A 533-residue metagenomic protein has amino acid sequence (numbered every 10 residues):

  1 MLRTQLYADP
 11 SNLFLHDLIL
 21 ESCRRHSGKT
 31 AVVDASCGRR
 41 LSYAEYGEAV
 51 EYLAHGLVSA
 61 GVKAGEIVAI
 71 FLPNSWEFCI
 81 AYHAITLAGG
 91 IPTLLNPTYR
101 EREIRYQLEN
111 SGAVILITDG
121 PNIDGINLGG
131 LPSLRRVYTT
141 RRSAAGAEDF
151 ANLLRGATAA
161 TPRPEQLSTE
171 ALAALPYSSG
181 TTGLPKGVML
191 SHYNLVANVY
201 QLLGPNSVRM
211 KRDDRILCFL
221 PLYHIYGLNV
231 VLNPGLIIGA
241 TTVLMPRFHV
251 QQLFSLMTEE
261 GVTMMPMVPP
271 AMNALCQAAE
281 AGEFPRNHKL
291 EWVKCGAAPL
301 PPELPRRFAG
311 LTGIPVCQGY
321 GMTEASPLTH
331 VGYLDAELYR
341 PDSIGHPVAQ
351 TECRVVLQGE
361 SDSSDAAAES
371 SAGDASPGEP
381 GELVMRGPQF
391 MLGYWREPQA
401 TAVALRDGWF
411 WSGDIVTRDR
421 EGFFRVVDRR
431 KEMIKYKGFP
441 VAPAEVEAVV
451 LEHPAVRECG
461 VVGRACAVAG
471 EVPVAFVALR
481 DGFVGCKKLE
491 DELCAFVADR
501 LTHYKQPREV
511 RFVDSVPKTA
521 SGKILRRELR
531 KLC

Functional and structural regions predicted by a protein language model:
S11, L20, G28-S75, C79-H83 (+2 more regions): Conserved AMP-binding/adenylate-forming core of the ANL superfamily
H55, E66-I67, P73-T93, P97-E101 (+5 more regions): A short helix-loop-beta submotif of the ANL/AMP-binding
A60-V62, E66, A157-E170, L175-C218 (+2 more regions): Conserved adenylate-forming
Y99, L116, M265, G387-G393 (+5 more regions): AMP-binding/adenylate-forming catalytic core of the ANL superfamily
I115, P121-T169, L184, A278-A279: ANL superfamily adenylate-forming
V196-R215, I225-M264, Q277-A279: Conserved AMP-binding/adenylation subdomain of ANL enzymes
E259-M267, C276-Y339, E352, G359: Gly/Ser/Thr-rich phosphate-binding loop
Y320, R354-V384, V403, R418-E421 (+2 more regions): Conserved beta-loop-beta connector loops within the AMP-binding
